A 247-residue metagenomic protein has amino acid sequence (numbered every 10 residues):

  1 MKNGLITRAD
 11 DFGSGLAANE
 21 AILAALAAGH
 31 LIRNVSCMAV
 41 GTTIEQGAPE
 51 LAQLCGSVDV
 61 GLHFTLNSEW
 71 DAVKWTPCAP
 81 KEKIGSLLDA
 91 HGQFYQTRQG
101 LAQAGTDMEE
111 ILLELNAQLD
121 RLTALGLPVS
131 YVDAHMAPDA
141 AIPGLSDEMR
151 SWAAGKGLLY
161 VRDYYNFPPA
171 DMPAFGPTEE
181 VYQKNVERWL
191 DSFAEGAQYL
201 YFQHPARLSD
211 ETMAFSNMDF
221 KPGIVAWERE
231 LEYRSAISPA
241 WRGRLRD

Functional and structural regions predicted by a protein language model:
M1-T7, F12, L16-V58, T65-L125 (+2 more regions): Terminal accessory/targeting
M136-A140: Short histidine/acidic/glycine/proline-rich micro-motifs that form metal- and phosphate-coordinating active-site loops
